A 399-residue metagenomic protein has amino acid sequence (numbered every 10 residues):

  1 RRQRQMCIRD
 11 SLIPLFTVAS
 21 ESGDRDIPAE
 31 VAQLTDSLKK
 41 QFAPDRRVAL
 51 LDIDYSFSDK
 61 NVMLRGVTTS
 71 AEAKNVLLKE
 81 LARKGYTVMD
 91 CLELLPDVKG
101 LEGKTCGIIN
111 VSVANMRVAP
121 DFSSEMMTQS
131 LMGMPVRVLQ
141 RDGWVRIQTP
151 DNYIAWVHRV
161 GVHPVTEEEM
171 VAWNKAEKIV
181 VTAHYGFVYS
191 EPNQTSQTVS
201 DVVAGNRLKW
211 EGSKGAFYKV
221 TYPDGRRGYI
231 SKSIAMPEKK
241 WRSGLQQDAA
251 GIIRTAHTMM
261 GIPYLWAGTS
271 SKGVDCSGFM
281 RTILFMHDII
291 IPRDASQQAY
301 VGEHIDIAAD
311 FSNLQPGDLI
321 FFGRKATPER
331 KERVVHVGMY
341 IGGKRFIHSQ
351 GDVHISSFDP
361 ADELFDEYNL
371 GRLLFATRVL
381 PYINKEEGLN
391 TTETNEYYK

Functional and structural regions predicted by a protein language model:
R1-I8: Short, small-residue-biased leader/transition segments that mark boundaries at the very start of proteins
R9-Q129, M134, R159-V165, P237: N-terminal targeting leaders
N75, K79-L101, D121, T149-A183 (+7 more regions): Boundary regions of SH3-family modules and the immediately adjacent low-complexity/disordered segments in eukaryotic
I109-M132, V181-W210, Y264: Beta-loop motif signature
V138, W210, F321-F322: A generic structural signal for residues embedded in beta-strands
P164-E167, G186, N193-S196, M236-E238 (+1 more regions): Aromatic- and glycine-rich peptidoglycan recognition patches
A256, G268-H287: Active-site nucleophilic cysteine motif
I291-I355, A361: ...with weaker cross-activation on analogous glycine-rich loops/strands in unrelated enzymes
